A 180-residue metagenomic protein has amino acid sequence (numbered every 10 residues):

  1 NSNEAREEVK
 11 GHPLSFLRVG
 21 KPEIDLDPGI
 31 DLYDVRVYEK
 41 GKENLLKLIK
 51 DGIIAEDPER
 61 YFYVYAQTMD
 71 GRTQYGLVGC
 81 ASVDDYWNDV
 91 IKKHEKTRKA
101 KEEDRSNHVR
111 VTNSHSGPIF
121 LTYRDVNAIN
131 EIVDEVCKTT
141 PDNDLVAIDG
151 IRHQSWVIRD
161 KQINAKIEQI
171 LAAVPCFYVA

Functional and structural regions predicted by a protein language model:
N1-Y178: A cross-family signal for N-terminal binding/gating loops and helix N-caps that shape access to the active site
